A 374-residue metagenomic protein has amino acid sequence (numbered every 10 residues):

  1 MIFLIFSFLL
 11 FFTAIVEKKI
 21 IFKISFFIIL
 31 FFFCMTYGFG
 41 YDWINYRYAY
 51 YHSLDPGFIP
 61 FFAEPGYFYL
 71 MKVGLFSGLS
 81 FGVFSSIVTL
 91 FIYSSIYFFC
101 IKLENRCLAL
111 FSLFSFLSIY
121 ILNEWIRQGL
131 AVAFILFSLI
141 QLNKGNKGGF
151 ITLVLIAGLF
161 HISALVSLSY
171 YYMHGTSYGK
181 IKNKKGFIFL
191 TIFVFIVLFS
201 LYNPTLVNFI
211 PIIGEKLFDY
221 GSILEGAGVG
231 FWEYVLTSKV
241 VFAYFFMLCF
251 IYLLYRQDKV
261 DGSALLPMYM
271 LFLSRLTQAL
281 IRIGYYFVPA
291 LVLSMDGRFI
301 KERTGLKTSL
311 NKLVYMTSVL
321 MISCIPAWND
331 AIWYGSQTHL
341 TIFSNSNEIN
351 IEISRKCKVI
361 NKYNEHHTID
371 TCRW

Functional and structural regions predicted by a protein language model:
M1-L9, F27-I28, I87-F91, I126-F134 (+4 more regions): Membrane-embedded alpha-helical segments of multi-pass membrane proteins, especially the transmembrane helices
I21-K23, Y97-F116: Transmembrane-helix signature of polytopic, membrane-embedded enzymes that assemble or transfer cell-envelope glycans
F39, I44-Y48, S53-D55, E64 (+4 more regions): Alpha-helical transmembrane segments and terminal signal-anchor/GPI-anchor hydrophobic tails, characterized by long
P65, S77-S94: Loop-to-helix entry region of an early transmembrane alpha helix in multi-pass inner-membrane enzymes
L108-W125, G129-I135, S163: Membrane-embedded helix bundles of polyisoprenyl
S118-I119, G149-M173, P267-R275: Membrane-interface alpha helices of multi-pass inner-membrane proteins
I135-G149: Membrane-interface transmembrane helices that cradle and orient dolichyl/undecaprenyl
F189-T191, T304-C324: Signature aromatic-anchored transmembrane alpha helix within multi-pass, membrane-resident enzymes that catalyze glycan
